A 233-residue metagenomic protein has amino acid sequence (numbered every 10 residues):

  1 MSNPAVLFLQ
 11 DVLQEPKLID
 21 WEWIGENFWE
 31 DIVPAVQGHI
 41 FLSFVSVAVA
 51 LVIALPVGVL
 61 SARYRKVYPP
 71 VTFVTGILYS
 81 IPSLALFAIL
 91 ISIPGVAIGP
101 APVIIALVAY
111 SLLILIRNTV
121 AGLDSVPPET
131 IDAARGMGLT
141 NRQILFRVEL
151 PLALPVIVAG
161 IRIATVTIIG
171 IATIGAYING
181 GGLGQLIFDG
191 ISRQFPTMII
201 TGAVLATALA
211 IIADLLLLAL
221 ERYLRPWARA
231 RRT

Functional and structural regions predicted by a protein language model:
S2-S46: Periplasmic/extracellular loop-to-transmembrane helix junction in inner-membrane transport proteins
D31-L42, I91-I114, L154, M198 (+1 more regions): Loop-to-helix entry region at the N-terminal start of transmembrane alpha-helices in multi-pass membrane transporters
F44, R142-I174, T201: Transmembrane alpha-helices
V52-V57, P102-I105, A109-I131, L154 (+2 more regions): Membrane-embedded alpha-helices of multi-pass transport/permease systems
V57-L90, L107, R117-A121: Cytoplasmic-entry segments and transmembrane alpha-helices of multi-pass inner-membrane transporters
L123-A153: Short helix-to-coil transition segments within interhelical loops that connect adjacent transmembrane helices
L183-L220: Hydrophobic alpha-helical transmembrane segments of polytopic membrane proteins
E221-T233: Short cytosolic juxtamembrane segments of multi-pass membrane proteins
